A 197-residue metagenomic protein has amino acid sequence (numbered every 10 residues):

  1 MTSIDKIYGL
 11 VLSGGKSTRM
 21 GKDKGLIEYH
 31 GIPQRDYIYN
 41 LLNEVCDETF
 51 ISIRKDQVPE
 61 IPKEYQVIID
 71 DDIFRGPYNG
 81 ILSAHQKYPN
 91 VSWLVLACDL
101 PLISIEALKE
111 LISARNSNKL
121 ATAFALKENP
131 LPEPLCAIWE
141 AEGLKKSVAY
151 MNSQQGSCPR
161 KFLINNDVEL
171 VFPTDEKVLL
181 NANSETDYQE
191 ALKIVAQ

Functional and structural regions predicted by a protein language model:
T2-G156, I164-V178, T186-A196: Nucleotide and nucleotide-moiety/phosphate-recognizing core
